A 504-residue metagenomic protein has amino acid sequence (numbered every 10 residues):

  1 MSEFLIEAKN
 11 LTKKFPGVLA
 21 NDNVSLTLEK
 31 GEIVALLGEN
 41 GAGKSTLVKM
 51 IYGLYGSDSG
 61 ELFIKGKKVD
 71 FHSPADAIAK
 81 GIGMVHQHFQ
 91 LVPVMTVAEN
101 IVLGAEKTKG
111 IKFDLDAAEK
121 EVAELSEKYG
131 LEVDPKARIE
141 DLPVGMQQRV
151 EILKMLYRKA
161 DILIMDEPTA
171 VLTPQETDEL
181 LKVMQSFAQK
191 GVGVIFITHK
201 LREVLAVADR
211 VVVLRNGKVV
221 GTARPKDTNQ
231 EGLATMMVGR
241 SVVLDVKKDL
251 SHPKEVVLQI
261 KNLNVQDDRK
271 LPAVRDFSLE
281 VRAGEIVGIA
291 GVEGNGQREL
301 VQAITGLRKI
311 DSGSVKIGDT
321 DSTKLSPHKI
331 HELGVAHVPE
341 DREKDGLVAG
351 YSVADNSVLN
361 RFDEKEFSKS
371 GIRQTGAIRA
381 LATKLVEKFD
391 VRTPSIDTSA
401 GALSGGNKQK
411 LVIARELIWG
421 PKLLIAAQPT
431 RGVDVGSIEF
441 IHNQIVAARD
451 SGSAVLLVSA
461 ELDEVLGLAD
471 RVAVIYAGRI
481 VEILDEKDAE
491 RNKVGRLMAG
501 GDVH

Functional and structural regions predicted by a protein language model:
S2-H504: Glycine-rich phosphate-binding loops of nucleotide-dependent enzymes
